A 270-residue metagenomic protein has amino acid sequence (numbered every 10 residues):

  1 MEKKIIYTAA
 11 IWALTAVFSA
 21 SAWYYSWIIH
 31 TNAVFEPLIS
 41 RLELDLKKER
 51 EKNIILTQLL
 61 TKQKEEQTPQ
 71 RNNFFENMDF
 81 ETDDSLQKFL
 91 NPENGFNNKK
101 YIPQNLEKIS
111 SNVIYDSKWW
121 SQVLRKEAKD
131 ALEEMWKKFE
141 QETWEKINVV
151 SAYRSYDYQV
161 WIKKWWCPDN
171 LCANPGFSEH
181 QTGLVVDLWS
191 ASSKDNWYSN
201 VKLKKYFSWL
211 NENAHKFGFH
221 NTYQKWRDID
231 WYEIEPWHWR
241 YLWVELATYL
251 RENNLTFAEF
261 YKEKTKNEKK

Functional and structural regions predicted by a protein language model:
M1-L14: N-terminal Sec-pathway targeting helices
Y7, A16, A20-A152, Y156-K270: Extracytoplasmic cell-surface/polysaccharide-interacting catalytic and binding patches
